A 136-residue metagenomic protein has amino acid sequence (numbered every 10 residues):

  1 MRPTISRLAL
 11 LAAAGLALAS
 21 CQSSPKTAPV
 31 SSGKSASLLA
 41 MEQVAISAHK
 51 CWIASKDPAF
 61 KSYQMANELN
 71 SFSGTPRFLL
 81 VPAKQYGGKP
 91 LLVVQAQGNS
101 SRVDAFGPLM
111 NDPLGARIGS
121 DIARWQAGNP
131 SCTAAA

Functional and structural regions predicted by a protein language model:
M1-C21: Sec-dependent bacterial lipoprotein signal peptides
G15-A36: Bacterial Sec signal peptide processing site at the extreme N-terminus
K34-M41, N111-G115: Solvent-exposed, acidic/flexible segments
L38-F78: Post-signal-peptide N-terminal segment of Sec-exported extracytoplasmic proteins
I46, P108-A136: C-terminal partner/receptor-binding element of secreted or periplasmic proteins
R77-A83, A105: Short beta-strand segments that buttress and anchor functional surface loops
Y86-L92: Short, surface-exposed coil-to-beta transition loops
L92-L114: A short, solvent-exposed beta-edge/loop patch
